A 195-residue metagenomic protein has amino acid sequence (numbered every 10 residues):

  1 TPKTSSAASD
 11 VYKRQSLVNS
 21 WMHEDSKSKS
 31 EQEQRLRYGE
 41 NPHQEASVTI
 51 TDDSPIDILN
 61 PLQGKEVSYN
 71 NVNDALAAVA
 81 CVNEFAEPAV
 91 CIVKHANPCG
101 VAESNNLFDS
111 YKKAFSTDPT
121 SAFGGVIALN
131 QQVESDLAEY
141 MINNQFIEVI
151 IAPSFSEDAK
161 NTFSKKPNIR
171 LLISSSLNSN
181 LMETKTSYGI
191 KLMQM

Functional and structural regions predicted by a protein language model:
T1-A8, Y12: Single conserved hydrophobic/aromatic residue that forms the stacking wall/gate of nucleotide- or nucleobase-binding
S16-M195: Long, structured protein-protein interaction/assembly regions in large complexes
